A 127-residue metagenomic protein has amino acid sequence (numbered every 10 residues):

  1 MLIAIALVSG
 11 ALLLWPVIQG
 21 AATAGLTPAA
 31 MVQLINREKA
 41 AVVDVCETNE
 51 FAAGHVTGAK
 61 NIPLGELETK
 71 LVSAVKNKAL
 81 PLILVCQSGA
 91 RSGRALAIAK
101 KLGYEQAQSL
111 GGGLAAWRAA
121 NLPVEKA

Functional and structural regions predicted by a protein language model:
M1-A40, T48-P81, R91-A127: Rhodanese-like catalytic fold shared by cysteine-dependent sulfurtransferases and DSP/PTP-type phosphatases
V43: Conserved beta/loop motifs at nucleotide-recognition and modification sites
C86: Short cysteine clusters
